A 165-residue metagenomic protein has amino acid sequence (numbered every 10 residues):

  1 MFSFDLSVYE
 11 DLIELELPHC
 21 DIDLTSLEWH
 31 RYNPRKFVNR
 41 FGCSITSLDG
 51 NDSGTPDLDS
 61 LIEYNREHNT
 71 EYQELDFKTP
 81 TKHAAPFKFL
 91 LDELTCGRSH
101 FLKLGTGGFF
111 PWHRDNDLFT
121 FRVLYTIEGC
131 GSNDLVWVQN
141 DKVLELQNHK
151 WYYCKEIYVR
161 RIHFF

Functional and structural regions predicted by a protein language model:
M1-E93: Non-heme Fe(II)/2-oxoglutarate
R40, L48-N51, L104, T126-E128 (+1 more regions): Structured loops at beta-to-helix junctions and adjacent beta-edge loops in soluble globular domains
P86-T106: A short glycine-rich, His/Asp/Glu-containing loop-to-beta-strand
E93, N116-L118, F165: Intrinsically disordered, low-complexity regulatory regions enriched in Ser/Pro/Gly/Thr and acidic residues
K103-G105, N116-S132: Short, conserved beta-strand element in jelly-roll/cupin
T126-F165: Catalytic core of Fe(II)/2-oxoglutarate
